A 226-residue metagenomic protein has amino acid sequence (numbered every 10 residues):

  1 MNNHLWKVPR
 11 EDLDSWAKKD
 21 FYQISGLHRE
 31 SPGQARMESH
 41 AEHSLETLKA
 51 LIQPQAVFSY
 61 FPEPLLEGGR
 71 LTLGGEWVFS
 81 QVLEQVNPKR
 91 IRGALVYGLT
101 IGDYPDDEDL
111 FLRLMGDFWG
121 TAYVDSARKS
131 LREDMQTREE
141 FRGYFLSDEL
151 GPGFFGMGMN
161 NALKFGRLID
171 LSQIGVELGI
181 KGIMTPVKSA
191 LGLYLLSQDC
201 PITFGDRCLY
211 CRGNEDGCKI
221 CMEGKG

Functional and structural regions predicted by a protein language model:
M1-L112, S189: Active-site helix-to-loop segments that bind/position phosphate- or nucleotide-bearing substrates and donors across
R36-S39, H43, A122, S126 (+1 more regions): Conserved active-site and cofactor/substrate-binding residues in soluble primary-metabolism enzymes
A50-Q53, Q136, E140, G213-D216: Generic secondary-structure signature for well-ordered alpha-helical cores
F61, Y144, C221-G224: A generic "cationic amphipathic patch" detector
E84, P88-P152: Conserved mixed alpha/beta catalytic, RNA-binding, or beta-rich assembly cores of soluble enzyme, regulatory
Y144-T203: A broadly conserved sequence feature marking short terminus-proximal activation segments in nucleic acid-centric
K188-G226: Cysteine-cluster motifs in flexible loop/terminal segments that predominantly coordinate metals
